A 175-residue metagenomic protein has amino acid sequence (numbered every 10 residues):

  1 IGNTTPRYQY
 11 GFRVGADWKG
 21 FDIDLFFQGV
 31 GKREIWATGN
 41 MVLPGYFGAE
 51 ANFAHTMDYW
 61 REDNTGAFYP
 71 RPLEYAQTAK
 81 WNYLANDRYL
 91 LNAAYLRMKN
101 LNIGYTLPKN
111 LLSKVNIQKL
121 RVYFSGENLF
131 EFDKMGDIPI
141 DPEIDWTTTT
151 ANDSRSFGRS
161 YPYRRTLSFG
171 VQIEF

Functional and structural regions predicted by a protein language model:
G2-R7, R88-R97, Y161-Y163: Short sequence motifs at beta-strands and strand-loop junctions characteristic of Gram-negative outer-membrane
Y8-Y10, K19-F21, A94, N116-L120 (+1 more regions): Outer-envelope beta-barrel architecture signal
G11-R13, N100-G104, S168-G170: Membrane-embedded beta-strand positions in outer-membrane beta-barrel channels/transporters
D17, Q28-V30, S125-L129, E174: Outer-membrane beta-barrel pore domains and translocons
G20-D24, N110-L111: Repeated loop/turn-to-beta-strand initiation elements of outer-membrane beta-barrel proteins
L25, V122-F124, V171: Membrane-embedded beta-strand positions of outer-membrane beta-barrel proteins
V30-R121, S125-E127: Extracytoplasmic gating/loop element in the C-terminal half of outer-membrane beta-barrel translocons and assembly
Y59-A67, Y83, D133-F175: C-terminal beta-signal and terminal closure region of outer-membrane beta-barrel proteins
